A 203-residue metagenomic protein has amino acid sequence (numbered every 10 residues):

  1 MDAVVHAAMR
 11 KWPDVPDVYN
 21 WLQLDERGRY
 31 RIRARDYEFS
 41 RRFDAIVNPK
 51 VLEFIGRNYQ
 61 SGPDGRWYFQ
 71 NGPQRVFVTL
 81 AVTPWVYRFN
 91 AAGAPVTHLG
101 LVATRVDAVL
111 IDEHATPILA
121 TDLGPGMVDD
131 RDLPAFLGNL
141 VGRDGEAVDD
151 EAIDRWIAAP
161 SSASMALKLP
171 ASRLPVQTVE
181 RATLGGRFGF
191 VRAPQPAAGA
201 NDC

Functional and structural regions predicted by a protein language model:
M1-L52: Long alpha-helical, hydrophobic tracts
D25, N71, N90, D112 (+1 more regions): Acidic surface patches and DE-rich sequence motifs
R29, R66, H114-I118: A generic structural signal for beta-strand entry/edge sites
Y30-I32, S40-P84: Short, well-structured hydrophobic secondary-structure segments
T83-A108, D112-E113: Surface-exposed beta-loop interaction hotspot
A103-C203: Glycine-rich, aromatic-bearing surface loops/beta-hairpins
